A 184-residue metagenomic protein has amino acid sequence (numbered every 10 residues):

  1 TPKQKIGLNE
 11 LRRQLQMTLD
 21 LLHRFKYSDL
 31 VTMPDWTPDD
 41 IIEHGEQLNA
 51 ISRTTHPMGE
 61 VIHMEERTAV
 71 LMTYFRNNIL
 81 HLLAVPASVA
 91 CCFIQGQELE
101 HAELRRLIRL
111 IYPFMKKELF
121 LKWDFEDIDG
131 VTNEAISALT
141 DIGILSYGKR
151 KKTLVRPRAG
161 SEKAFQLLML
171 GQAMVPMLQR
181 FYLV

Functional and structural regions predicted by a protein language model:
T1-V184: Membrane-interfacial terminal anchoring regions of lipid-handling membrane enzymes
